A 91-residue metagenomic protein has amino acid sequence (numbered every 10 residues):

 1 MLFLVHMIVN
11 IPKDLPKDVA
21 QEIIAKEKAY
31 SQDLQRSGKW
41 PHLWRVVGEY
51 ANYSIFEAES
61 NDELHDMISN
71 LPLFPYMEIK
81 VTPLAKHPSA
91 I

Functional and structural regions predicted by a protein language model:
M1-I91: Conserved, structured core segments of small domains
